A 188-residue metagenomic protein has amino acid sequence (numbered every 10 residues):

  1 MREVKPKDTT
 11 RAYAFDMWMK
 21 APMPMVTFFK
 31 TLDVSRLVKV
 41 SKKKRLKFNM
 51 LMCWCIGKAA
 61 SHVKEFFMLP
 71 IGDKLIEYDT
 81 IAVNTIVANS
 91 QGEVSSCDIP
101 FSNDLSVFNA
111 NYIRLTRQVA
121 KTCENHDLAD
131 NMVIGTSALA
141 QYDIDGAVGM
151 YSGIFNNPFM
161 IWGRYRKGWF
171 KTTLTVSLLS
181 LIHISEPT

Functional and structural regions predicted by a protein language model:
M1-F29, N49, G135-S137, I144-S177: Flexible, Gly/Pro-enriched loop and linker segments at secondary-structure and domain junctions
M25-F29, L37-K44, V94-S106: Acyl-group handling in specialized metabolite and lipid biosynthesis
V34, G92-S95, T172-S177: Glycine-rich, often proline-containing surface loops adjacent to acidic residues and nearby aromatics that form
K43-F66: Extended cationic-aromatic binding surfaces that line active-site or macromolecule-binding grooves and engage
V63-P70, K121-H126: Short secondary-structure capping/junction motifs at helix and strand boundaries
F66-D98: Small-residue-rich loop/turn and linker elements
N89-A147: Helical lid/core segments from catalytic subdomains that handle acyl or acyl-like groups
I182-T188: Residue-level detector of conserved catalytic or cofactor/ligand-binding positions in enzyme active sites
